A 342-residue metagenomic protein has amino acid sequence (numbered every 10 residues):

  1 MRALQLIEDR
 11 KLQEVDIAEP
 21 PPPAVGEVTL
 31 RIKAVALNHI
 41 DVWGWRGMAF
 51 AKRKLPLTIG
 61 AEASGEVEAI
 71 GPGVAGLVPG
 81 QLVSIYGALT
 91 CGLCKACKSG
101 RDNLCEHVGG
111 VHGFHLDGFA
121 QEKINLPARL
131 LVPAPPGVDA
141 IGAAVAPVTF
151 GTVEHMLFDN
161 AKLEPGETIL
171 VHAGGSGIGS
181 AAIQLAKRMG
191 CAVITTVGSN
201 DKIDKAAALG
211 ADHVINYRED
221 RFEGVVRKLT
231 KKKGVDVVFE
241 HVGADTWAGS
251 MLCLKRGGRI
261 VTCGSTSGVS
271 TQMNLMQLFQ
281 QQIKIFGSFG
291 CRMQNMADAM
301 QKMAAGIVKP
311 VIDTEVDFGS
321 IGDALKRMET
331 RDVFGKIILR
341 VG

Functional and structural regions predicted by a protein language model:
P20-V35, M48-K98, H115, L130 (+1 more regions): Glycine-rich beta-strand-centered segment in the early N-terminal region that forms part of a ligand/cofactor-binding
R31, L89-A173: NAD(P)H dinucleotide-binding glycine-rich loop of Rossmann-like/cofactor-binding domains, especially the beta1-alpha1
S84, L170, V238-F239: N-terminal Rossmann-like NAD(P) cofactor-binding module of classical short-chain dehydrogenase/reductase
G109, M189, V197-N200, A207 (+2 more regions): Glycine-rich phosphate-binding loop and adjacent beta-alpha segment of Rossmann(oid) nucleotide-cofactor-binding
V138-D220: Mid-domain Rossmann-like dinucleotide-binding core that forms the NAD(H)/NADP(H) cofactor-binding site
I169, K232, I307-V311, D323-G342: C-terminal capping/lid region of NAD(P)-dependent oxidoreductase domains
R221-K232: Short amphipathic alpha-helix with an adjacent loop that forms part of the alpha/beta core around
